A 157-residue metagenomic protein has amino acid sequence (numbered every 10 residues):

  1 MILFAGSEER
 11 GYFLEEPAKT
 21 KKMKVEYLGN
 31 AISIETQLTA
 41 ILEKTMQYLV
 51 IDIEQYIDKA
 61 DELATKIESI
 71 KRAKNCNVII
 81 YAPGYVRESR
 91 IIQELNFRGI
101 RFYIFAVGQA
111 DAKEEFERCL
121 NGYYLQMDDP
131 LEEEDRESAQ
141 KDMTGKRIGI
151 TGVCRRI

Functional and structural regions predicted by a protein language model:
M1-E132: Long, basic/Gly/Ser/Thr-rich N-terminal segments that mediate initial subcellular attachment or targeting
E134-I157: Walker A/P-loop phosphate-binding motif and the immediately C-terminal alpha-helix
